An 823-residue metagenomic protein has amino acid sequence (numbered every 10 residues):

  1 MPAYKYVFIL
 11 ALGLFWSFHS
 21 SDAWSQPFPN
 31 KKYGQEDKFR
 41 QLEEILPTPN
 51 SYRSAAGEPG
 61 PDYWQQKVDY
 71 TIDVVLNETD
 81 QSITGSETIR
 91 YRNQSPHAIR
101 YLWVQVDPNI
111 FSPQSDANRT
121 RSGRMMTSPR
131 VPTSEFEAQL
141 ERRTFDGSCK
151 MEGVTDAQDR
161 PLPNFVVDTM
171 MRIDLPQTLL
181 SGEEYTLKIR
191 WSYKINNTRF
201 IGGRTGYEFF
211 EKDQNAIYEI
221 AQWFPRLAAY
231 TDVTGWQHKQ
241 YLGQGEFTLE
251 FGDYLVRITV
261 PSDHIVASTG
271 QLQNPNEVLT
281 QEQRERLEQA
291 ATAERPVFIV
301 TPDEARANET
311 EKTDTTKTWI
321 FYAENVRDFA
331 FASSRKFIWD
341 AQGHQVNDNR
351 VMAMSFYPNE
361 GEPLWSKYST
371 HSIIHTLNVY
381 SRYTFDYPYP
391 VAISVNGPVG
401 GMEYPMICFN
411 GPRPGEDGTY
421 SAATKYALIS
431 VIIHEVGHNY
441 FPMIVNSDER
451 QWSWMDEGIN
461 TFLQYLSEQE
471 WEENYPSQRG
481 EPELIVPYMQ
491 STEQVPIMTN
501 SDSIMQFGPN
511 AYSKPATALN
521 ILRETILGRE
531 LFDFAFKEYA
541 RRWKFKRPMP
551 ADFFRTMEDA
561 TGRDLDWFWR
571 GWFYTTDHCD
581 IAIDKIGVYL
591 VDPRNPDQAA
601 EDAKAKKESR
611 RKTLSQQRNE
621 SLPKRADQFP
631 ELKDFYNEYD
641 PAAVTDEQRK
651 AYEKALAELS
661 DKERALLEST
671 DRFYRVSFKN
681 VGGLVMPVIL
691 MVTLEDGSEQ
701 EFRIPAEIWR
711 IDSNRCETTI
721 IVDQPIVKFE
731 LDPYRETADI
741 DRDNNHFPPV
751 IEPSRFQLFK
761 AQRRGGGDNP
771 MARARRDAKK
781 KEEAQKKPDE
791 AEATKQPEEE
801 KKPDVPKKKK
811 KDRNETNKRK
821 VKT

Functional and structural regions predicted by a protein language model:
A3, K32-R53, V68, F321 (+2 more regions): Hydrophobic alpha-helical and helix-loop surface patches within well-folded domains that function as non-catalytic
P27-F28, K32-Y33, D73, S82 (+8 more regions): A surface-exposed beta-strand-loop module
P27-Q105: Early extracytoplasmic/domain-onset interaction patches
E87-I89, N93, V106-P108, E183-N197 (+3 more regions): Short, hydrophobic/aromatic-enriched beta-strand segments in well-ordered soluble domains
Y101-D159, T259, D263-H264, T693-R703: Solvent-exposed beta-hairpin/edge-strand motifs
Q114-P129, S192-Y254, P275, F337-W339 (+1 more regions): Glycine/proline-rich low-complexity spacer/linker segments in large multi-domain proteins
P225-W236, L242-I433, F462, V486: Hydrophobic helix-coil surface modules that form long, contiguous segments used for peptide/substrate interaction
Y241-Q244, P275-Q283, E288-A293, K317 (+5 more regions): Non-catalytic accessory/interaction domains
